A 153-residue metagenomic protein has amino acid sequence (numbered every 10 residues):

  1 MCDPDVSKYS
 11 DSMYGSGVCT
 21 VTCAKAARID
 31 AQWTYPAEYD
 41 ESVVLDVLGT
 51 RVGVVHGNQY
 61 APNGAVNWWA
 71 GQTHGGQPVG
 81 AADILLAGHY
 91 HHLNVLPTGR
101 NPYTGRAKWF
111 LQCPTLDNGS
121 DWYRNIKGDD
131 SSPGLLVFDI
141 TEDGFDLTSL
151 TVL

Functional and structural regions predicted by a protein language model:
M1-A37: Core catalytic region of metal-dependent phosphoesterases/phosphodiesterases, especially metallo-beta-lactamase-like
G15, R28-I29, W33-Y35, Y39 (+1 more regions): Conserved beta-sheet core of the metallophosphoesterase superfamily
